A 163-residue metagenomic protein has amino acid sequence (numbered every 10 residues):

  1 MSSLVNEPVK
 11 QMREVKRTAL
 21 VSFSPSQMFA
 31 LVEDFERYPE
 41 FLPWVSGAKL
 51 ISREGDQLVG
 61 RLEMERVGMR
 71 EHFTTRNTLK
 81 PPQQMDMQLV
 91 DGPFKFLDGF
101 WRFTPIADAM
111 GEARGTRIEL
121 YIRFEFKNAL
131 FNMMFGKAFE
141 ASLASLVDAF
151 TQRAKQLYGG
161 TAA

Functional and structural regions predicted by a protein language model:
S2-Q57, G160-A163: Hydrophobic ligand-binding cavity/cleft-lining segments
M12-L20, Q57-V59, H72-T74, Q84 (+2 more regions): Intrinsic-disorder/low-complexity, polar/charged segments enriched in Ser/Thr/Lys/Arg/Asp/Glu/Gln
R17-A19, A48-L50, F73-T78, D98-P105 (+1 more regions): Hydrophobic/aromatic beta-strand elements that line small-molecule binding cavities or substrate pockets in beta-rich
P25, S52-D56, T78-P82, R102-R117: A short, structured loop/turn motif at beta-sheet edges
M28, Y38, G60, L120 (+1 more regions): Hydrophobic pocket/interface hotspot
K49-P93, A149: Glycine-rich portal/gate segments that line the openings of hydrophobic small-molecule binding cavities
Q88-S145: Beta-strand/loop substructures that line and gate deep hydrophobic ligand-binding cavities in soluble
T151-A163: Short, highly charged C-terminal tails/helix-capping segments
